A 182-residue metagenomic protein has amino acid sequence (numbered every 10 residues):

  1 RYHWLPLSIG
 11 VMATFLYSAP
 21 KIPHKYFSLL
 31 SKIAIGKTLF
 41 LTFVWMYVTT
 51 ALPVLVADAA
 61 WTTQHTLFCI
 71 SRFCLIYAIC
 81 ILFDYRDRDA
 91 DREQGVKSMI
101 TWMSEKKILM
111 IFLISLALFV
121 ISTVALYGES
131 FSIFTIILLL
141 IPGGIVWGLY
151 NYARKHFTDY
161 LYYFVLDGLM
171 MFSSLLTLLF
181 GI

Functional and structural regions predicted by a protein language model:
R1-I22, M110-D159: Transmembrane helix-loop-helix
R1-P6, Y47-I70, S122-F134, L178-I182: Helix-coil boundary and interhelical linker segments in multi-pass alpha-helical membrane proteins
Y2, A19-F43, S98-I108, L149-L175: Interhelical loop and helix-boundary elements at the membrane-water interface of polytopic inner-membrane proteins
F15-K25, T66-F68, L75, I81-E93 (+2 more regions): Hydrophobic, membrane-facing alpha-helical anchors
A34, T38-F83, R88: Functional transmembrane core segments of multi-pass inner-membrane proteins
F40-L52, L113-I121, M170: Core segments of transmembrane alpha-helices that mediate helix-helix packing or line hydrophobic substrate/ligand
F73, Y77-S115: Solvent-exposed interhelical
